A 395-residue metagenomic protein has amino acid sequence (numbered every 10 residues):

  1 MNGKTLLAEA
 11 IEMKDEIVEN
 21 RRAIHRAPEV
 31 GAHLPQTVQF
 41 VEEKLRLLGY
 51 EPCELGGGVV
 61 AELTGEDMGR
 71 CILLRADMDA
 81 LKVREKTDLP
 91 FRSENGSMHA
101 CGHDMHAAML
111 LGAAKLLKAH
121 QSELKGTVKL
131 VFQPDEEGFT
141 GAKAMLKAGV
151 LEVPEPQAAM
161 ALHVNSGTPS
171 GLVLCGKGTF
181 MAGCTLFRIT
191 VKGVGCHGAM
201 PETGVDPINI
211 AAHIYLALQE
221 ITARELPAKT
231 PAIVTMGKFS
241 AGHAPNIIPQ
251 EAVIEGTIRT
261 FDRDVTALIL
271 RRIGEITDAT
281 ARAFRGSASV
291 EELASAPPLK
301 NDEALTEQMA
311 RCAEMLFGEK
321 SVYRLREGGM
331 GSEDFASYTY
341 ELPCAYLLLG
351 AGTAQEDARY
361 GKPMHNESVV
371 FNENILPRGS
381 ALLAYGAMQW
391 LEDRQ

Functional and structural regions predicted by a protein language model:
N2, M13-N20, H33-K44, R70 (+17 more regions): General structural feature for long, well-ordered alpha-helical segments within catalytic domains of soluble enzymes
N2-A100, D104, A108-L124: Acidic/His- and Gly-rich active-site-bordering loop/insert found across diverse amide/peptide-bond hydrolases
I24, A61, L74, H103 (+8 more regions): Divalent metal-coordination and catalytic microenvironments
V59, L81-M98, M105, S122-P249 (+2 more regions): Histidine/acidic-residue-rich, glycine-tolerant segments that coordinate divalent metal ions
R70-L73, V128-K129, P156-M160, S321 (+1 more regions): Structural motif
L73-R75, F187-I189, Y346-A351: Non-cysteine beta-strand/loop elements that form the S-adenosyl-L-methionine
A212-Q395: Metal-dependent amide/peptide-bond hydrolase catalytic core, centered on the "pita-bread" metallohydrolase fold
